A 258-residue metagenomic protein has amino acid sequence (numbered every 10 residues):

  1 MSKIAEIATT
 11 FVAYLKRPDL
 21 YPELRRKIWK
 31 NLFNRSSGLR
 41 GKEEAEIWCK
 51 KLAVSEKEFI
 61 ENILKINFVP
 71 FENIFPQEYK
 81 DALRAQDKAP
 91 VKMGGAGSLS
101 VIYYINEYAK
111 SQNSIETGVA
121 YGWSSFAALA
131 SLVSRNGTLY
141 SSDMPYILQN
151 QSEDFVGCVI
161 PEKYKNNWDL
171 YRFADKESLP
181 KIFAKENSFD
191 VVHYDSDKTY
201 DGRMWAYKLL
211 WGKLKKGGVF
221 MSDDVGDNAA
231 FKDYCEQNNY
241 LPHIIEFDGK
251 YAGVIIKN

Functional and structural regions predicted by a protein language model:
M1-I66: Membrane-proximal basic amphipathic "stem/tether" segments
K3-I7, K88-N258: S-adenosylmethionine/decaboxylated-SAM
L15, S37, I63, E72-F75 (+4 more regions): Prokaryotic Sec-type signal peptides and long signal-anchor helices with extended Leu/Ile/Val-rich h-regions
E44-K57, F71-D81, G118, D154-I160 (+1 more regions): Short charge-dense sequence patches
E56-G97, Y104-A109: Class I SAM-dependent transferase core
